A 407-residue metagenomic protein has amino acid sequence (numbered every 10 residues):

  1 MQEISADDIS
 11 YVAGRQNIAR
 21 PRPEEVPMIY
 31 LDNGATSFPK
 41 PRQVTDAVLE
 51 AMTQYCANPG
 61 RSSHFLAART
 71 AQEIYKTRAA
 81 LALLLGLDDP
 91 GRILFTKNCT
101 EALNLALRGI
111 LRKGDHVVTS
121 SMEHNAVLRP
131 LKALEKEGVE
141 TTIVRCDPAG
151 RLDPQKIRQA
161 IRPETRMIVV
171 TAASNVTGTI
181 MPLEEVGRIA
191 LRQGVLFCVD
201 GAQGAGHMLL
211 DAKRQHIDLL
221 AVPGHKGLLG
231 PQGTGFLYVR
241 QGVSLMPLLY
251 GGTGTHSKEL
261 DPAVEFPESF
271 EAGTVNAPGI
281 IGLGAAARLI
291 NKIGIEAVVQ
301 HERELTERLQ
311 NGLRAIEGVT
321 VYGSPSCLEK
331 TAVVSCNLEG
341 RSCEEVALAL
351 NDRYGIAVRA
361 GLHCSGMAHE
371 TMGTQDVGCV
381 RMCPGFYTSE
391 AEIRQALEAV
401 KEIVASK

Functional and structural regions predicted by a protein language model:
Q2-K407: Pyridoxal 5′-phosphate
